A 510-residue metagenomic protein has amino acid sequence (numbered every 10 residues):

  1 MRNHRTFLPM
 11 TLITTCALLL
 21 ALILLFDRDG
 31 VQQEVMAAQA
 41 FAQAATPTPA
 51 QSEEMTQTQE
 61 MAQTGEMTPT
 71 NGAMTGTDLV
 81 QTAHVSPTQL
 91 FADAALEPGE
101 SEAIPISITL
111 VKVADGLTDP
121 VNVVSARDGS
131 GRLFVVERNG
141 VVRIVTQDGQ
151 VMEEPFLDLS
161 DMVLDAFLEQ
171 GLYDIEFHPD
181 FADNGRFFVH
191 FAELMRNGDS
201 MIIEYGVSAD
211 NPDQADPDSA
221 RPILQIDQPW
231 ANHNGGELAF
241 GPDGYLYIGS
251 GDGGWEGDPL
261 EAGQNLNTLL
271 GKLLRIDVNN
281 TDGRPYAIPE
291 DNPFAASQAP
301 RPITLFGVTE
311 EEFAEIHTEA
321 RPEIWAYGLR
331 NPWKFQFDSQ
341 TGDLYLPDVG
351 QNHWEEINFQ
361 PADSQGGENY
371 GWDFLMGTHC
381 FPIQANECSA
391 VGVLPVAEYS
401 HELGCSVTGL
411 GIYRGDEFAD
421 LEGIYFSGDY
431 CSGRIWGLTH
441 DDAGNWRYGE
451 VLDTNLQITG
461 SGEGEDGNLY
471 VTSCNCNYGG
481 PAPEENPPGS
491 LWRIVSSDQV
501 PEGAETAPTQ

Functional and structural regions predicted by a protein language model:
V31-P105, V500-Q510: Ser/Thr-rich, Proline-interspersed low-complexity disordered segments
G76-A103, V136-N139, L172, D180 (+6 more regions): Beta-propeller domain segments
P98-T118, D216-A220, G392-E398: A short helix->beta-strand "capping" segment at the edge of beta-propeller domains
K112-G140, S406-G411: Beta-strand-rich domains and repeat architectures in extracellular enzymes and scaffolds, especially beta-propellers
K112-T118, L157-S160, A166-F167, L224-P229 (+3 more regions): Surface loop/turn motifs at the tips and blade-to-blade linkers of beta-strand repeat domains
F134-L157: Beta-propeller domains
M152-F177: Blade-loop segments of beta-propeller domains
M201-A239: Asp-box/WD-like beta-propeller blade repeats and closely related beta-sheet repeat scaffolds
